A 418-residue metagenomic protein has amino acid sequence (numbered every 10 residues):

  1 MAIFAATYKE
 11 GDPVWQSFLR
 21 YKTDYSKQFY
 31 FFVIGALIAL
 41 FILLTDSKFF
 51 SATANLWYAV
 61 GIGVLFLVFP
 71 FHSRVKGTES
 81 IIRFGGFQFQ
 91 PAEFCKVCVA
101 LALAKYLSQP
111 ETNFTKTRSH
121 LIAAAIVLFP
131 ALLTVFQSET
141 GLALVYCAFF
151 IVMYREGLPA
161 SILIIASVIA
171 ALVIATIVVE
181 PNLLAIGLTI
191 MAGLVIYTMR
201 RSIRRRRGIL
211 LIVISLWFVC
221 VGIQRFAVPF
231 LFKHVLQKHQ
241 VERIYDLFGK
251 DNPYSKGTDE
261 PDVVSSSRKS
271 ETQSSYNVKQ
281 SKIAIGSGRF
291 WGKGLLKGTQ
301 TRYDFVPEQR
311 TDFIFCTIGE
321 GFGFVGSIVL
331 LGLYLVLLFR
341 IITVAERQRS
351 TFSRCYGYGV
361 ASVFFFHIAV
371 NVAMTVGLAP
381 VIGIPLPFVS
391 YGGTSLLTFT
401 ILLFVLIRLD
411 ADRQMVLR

Functional and structural regions predicted by a protein language model:
I3, E10-S270, C316-V376, I401 (+1 more regions): Hydrophobic alpha-helical transmembrane segments of multi-pass inner membrane proteins, especially in bacterial systems
F69, R118-L121, S274, D304-T311 (+2 more regions): Membrane-interfacial loop-to-helix junctions in multi-pass transporters
E79, A143, G288-F290, G294-Q300 (+4 more regions): Gly/Ser/Thr-rich beta-alpha loop segments that engage phosphate groups in nucleotides
G86-C98, S138, R289, K293 (+1 more regions): Glycine/serine-rich anion-binding loops at beta->alpha junctions that coordinate negatively charged ligand groups
G257-D259, V264-E271, G286-Y303, P307: Transmembrane helical segments that form the transport core of multi-pass membrane transport proteins
V278, K282, W291, L295-V344: A conserved mid-to-late transmembrane alpha helix and its immediate loop/hinge that forms the functional core
Q348, N371-R418: A juxtamembrane structural motif centered on a specific transmembrane helix
